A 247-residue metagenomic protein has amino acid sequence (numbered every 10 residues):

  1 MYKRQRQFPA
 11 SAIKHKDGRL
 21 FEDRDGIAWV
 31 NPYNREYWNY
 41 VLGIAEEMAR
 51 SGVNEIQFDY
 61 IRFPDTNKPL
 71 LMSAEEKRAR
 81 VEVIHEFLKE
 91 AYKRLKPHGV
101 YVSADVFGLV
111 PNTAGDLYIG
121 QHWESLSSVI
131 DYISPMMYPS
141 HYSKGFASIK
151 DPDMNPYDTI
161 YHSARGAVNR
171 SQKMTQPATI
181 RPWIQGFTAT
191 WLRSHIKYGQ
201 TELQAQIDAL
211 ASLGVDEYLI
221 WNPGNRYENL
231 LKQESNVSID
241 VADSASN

Functional and structural regions predicted by a protein language model:
K3-R4, Q57-F58, A79-G120, I160 (+1 more regions): Aromatic-lined carbohydrate-recognition surfaces of secreted/lumenal glycan-active proteins
K3-R50, Q204: Active-site-adjacent "subsite" loops/lids of carbohydrate-active enzymes
R6-K14, S51-V81: Active-site-proximal loop/short-helix segments that contain or immediately flank catalytic acid/base residue(s)
D25-N39, A74-E82, S148-P156, R193-S194: The substrate-binding groove and active-site-proximal loops of carbohydrate-active enzymes, especially glycoside
R35-A49, A114-L126, H195-A211: Short, acidic/polar
L42-F58, R62-P64, Y132, H141: Alpha/beta enzyme core
I130-H141, D153-N247: Substrate-binding cleft of secreted/luminal carbohydrate-active enzymes
